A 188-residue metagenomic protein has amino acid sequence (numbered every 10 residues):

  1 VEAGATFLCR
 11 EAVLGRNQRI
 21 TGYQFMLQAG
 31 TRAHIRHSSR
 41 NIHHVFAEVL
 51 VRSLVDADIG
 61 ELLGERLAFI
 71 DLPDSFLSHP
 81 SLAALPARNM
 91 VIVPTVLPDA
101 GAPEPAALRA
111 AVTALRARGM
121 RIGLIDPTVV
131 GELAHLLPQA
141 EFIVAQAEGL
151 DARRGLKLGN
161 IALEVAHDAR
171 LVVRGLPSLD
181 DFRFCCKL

Functional and structural regions predicted by a protein language model:
V1-N89, V96-P98: Bacterial c-di-GMP phosphodiesterase EAL domain
A84-L188: The catalytic core of metal-dependent phosphodiesterases that act on cyclic dinucleotides
